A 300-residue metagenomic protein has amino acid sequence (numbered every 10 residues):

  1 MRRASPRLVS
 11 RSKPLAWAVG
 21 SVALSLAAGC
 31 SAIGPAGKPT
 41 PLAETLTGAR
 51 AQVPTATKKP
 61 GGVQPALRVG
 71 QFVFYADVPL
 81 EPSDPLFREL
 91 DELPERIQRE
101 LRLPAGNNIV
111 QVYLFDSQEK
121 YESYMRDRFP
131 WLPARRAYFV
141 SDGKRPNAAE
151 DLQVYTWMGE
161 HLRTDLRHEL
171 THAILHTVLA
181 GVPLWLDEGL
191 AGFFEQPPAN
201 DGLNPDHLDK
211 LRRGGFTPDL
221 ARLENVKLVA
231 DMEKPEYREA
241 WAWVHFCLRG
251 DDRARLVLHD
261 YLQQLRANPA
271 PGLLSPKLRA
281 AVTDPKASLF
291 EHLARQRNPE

Functional and structural regions predicted by a protein language model:
M1-C30: Sec-dependent bacterial lipoprotein signal peptides
R3-A4, L8, S12, A51 (+2 more regions): Positively charged, low-complexity intrinsically disordered regions
A28-G48: Bacterial Sec signal peptide processing site at the extreme N-terminus
C30-P35, I109, F115, E188-P197: Internal hydrophobic scaffold segments of catalytic domains
S31, Q52-T55, D252-A254: Soluble, non-membrane globular domain cores that form compact, hydrophobic packing and curved binding surfaces
T45-A66: Short acidic, Pro/Gly- and aromatic-enriched capping/linker segments at domain boundaries
G61-P183, A267-L274: Juxtacatalytic substrate-recognition/specificity segment
W131-T156, E160-H161, T177-E300: Acidic/His/Gly-enriched intrinsically disordered linker/tail segments that often contain short helix/coil "MoRF-like"
